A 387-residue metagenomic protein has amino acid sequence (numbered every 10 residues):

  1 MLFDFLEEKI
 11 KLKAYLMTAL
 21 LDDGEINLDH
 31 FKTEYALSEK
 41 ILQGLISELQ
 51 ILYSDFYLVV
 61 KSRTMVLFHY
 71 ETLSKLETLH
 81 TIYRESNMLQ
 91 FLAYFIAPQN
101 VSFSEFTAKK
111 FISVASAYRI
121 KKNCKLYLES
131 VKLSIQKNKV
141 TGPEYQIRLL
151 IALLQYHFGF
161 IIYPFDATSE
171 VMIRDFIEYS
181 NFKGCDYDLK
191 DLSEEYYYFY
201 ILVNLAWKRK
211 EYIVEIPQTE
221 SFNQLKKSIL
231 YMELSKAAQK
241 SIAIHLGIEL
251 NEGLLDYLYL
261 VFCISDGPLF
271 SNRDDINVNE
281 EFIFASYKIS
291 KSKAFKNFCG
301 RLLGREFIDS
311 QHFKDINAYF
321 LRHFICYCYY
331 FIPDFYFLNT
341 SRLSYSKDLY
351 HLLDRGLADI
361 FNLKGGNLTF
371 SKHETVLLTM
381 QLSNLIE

Functional and structural regions predicted by a protein language model:
M1-E387: A cross-family "folded-core" feature that marks the main globular domain of proteins
